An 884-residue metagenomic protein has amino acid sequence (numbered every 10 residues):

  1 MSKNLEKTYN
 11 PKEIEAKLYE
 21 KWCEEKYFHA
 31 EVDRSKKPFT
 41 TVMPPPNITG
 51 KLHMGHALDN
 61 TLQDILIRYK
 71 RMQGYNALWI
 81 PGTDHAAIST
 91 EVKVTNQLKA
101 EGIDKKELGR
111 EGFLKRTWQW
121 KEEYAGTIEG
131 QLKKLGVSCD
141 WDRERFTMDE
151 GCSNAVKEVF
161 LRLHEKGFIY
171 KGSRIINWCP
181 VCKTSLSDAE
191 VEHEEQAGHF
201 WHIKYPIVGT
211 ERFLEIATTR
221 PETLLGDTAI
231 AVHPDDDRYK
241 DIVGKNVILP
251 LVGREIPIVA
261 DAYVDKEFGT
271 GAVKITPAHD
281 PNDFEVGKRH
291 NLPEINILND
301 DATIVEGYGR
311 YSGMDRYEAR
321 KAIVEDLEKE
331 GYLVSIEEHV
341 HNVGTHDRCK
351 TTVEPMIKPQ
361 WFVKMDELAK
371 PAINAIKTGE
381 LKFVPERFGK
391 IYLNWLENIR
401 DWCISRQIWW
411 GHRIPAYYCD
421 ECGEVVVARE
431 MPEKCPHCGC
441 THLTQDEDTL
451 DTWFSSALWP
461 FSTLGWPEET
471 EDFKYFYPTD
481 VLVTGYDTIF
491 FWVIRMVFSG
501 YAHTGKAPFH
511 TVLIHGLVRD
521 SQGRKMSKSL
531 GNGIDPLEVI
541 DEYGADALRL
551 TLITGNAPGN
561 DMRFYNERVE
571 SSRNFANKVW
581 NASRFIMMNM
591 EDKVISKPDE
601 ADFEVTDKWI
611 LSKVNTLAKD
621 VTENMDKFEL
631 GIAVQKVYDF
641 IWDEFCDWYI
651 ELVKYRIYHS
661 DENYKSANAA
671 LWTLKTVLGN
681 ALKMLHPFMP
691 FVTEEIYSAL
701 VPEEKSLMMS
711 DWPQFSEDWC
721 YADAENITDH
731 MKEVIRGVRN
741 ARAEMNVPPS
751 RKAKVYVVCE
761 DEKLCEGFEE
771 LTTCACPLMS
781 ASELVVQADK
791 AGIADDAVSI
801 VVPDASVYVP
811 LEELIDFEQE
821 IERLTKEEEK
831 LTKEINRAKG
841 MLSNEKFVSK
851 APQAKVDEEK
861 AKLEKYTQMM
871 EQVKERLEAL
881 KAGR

Functional and structural regions predicted by a protein language model:
M1-M54, A77, V334, D347 (+1 more regions): Non-catalytic terminal extensions that flank enzyme cores
K3, K17, K21-E25, T95-L214 (+9 more regions): Residue patterns forming the tRNA-binding/recognition surfaces of aminoacyl-tRNA synthetases and related DALR
E31-V94, T147, V156, I216-T219 (+6 more regions): N-terminal catalytic cores of NTP/NDP-binding nucleotidyl/phosphoryl-transfer enzymes
R34-K36, P44-P45, L78-E91, E144-C152 (+3 more regions): Short, solvent-exposed turn/loop segments enriched in Gly/Ser/Thr/Pro and often Arg
H56-L58, P281-V286, R495-T504, V637: Alpha-helical support elements that line or immediately flank enzyme active sites and cofactor-binding pockets
A57-I65, L214-P250, V273-D280, H290-I297 (+3 more regions): Extended active-site and interfacial segments that coordinate phosphate-rich ligands in large catalytic machineries
H202, N394-F454, L458, A502-A545 (+2 more regions): Feature 926 captures the class I aminoacyl-tRNA synthetase adenylation module centered on the KMSKS loop
R254-V259, E447-Y477, D643, D647-I650: Active-site-adjacent "gating/activation" loops or surface patches in catalytic cores
